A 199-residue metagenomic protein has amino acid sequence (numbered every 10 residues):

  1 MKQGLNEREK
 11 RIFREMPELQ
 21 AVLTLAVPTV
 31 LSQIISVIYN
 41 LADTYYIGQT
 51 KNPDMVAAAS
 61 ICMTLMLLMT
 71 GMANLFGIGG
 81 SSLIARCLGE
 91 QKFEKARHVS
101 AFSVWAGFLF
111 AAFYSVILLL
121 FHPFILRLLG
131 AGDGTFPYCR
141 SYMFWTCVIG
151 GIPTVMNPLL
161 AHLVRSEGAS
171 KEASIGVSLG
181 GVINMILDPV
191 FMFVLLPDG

Functional and structural regions predicted by a protein language model:
M1-A26, I84-G150, I183-I186, V190 (+2 more regions): Short alpha-helical transmembrane segments in multi-pass integral membrane proteins
E15, L19-I38, A42, L65-M72 (+1 more regions): Residue-level signal for short hydrophobic patches within transmembrane helices of multi-pass membrane transporters
A26, Q33, S60-M63, G107 (+3 more regions): Residue-level recognition of transmembrane alpha-helices in multi-pass small-molecule transporters/permeases
L31, I35, Y39, M69-A73 (+5 more regions): Residue-level hotspots within pore-lining transmembrane alpha-helices of multi-pass secondary transporters
I38-L41, Q49-P53, C87-E90, S166-E167 (+1 more regions): Helix-loop interface residues and adjacent transmembrane-helix termini in multi-pass membrane transporters, primarily
L41-Y45, V116, L159-L163, M185-V190: Alpha-helical transmembrane segments of multipass membrane proteins
I47-L67, D133-R140: Interfacial/gating helices of multi-pass transporter permease domains
V56-V116, T154-A173: Small-residue-rich hydrophobic transmembrane alpha-helices
